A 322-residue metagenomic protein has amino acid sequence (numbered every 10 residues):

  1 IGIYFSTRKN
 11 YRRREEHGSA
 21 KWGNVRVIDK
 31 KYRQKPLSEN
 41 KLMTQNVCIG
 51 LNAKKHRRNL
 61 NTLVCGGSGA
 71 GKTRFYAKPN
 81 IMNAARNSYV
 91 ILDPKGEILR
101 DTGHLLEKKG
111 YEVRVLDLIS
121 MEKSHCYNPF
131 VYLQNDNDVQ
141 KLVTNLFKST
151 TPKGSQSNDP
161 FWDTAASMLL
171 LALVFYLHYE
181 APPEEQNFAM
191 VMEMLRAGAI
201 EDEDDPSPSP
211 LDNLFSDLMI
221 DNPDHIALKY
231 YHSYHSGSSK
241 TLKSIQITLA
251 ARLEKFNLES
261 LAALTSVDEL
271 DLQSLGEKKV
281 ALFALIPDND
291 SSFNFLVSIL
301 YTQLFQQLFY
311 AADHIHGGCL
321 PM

Functional and structural regions predicted by a protein language model:
I1-A70, R74-P79, E122: Basic- and hydrophobic-enriched, low-structure N-terminal and domain-boundary segments that flank ATP-binding catalytic
K54-M322: P-loop NTPase motor domains
